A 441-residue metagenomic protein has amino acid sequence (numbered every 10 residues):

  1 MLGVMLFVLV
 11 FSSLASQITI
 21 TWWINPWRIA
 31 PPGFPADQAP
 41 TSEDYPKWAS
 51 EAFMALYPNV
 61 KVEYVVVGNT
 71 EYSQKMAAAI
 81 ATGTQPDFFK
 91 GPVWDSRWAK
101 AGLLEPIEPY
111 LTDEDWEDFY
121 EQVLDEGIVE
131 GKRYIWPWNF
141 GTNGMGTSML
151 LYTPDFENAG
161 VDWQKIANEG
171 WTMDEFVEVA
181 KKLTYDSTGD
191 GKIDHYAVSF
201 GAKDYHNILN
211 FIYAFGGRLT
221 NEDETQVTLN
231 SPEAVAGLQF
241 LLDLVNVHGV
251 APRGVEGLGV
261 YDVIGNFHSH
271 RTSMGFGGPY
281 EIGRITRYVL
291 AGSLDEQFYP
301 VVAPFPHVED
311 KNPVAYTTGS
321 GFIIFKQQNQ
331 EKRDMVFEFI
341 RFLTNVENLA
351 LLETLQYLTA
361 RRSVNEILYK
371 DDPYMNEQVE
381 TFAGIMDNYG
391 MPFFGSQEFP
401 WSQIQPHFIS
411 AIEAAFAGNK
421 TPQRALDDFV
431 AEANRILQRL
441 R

Functional and structural regions predicted by a protein language model:
L2-A101, M145, E309, E331 (+4 more regions): Conserved N-terminal structural module of periplasmic/extracytoplasmic solute-binding proteins
A55, G131, D243, V247-G249 (+3 more regions): Extracytoplasmic/periplasmic substrate-recognition and gating elements
V66-K75, E169-E175, G254-H268: Short helix-initiation/N-cap motifs at beta->coil->alpha
G68, G91-G146, D174, Q297-P306 (+2 more regions): Hinge/lid segment of periplasmic solute-binding proteins
E108-D125, K165-E169, T188-G191, Y196-V198 (+5 more regions): Short, solvent-exposed loop/beta-turn-alpha elements that line the ligand-binding surface or hinge of extracytoplasmic
E130-T142, T147, D174-V227, T272: Extracytoplasmic/periplasmic solute-binding protein
V177-K182, D223-E256: Glycine-centered hinge/linker elements that transmit conformational signals in sensory and ligand-binding systems
P300-F305, E353-A414, R439: Long, aromatic- and glycine/proline-rich binding clefts that accommodate carbohydrate-like moieties
